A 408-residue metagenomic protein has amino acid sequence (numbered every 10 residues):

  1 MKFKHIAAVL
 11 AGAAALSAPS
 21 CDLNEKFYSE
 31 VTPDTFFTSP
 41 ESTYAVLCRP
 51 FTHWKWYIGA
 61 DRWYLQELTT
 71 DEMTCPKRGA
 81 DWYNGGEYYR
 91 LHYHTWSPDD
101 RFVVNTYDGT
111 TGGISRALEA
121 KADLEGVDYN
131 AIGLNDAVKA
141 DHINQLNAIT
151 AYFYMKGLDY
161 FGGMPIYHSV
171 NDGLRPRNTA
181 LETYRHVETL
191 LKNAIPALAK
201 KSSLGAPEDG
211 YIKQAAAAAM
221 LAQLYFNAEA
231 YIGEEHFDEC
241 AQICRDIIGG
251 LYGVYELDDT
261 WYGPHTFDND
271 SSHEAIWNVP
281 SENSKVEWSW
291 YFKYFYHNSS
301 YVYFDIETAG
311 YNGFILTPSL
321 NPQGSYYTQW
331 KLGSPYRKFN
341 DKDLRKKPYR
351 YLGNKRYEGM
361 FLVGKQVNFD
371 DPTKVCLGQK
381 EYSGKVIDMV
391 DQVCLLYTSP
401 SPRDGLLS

Functional and structural regions predicted by a protein language model:
M1-Y28: Bacterial Sec-dependent N-terminal signal peptides
C21-T69: Membrane-proximal, proline-rich intrinsically disordered regions
D34, D61-D81, Y167, A199-A216 (+1 more regions): Short, surface-exposed recognition loops and adjoining beta-strand edges that mediate ligand/DNA contacts, enriched
P40-C48, T52-Y57, D81-F161, G173-R185 (+3 more regions): Conserved, well-structured interaction surfaces
Y88-H94, P98-N105, G109, G253-S399: Elongated scaffold/linker segments in the mid-to-C-terminal portions of large proteins
G113-L118, A217-Q223: Well-ordered alpha-helical segments within folded domains of soluble proteins
G163-L181, G233-D238: Short coil/linker segments at helix-helix boundaries
